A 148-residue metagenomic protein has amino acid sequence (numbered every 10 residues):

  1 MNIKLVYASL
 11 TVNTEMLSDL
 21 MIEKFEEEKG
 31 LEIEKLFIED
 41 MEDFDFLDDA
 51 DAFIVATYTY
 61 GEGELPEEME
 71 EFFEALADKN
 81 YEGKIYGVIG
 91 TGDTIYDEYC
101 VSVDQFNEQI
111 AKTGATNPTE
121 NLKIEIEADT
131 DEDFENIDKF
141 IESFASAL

Functional and structural regions predicted by a protein language model:
I3-L5, E34-K35: Contiguous segments within soluble domain cores/interaction surfaces
K4, V12-M16, K24, E28 (+1 more regions): FMN-binding flavodoxin-like domain, especially the glycine-rich phosphate-binding loop
L31-M41: A short beta-strand-loop structural module common to alpha/beta enzyme folds
D40-D43, G61: Short, catalytically relevant binding-site loops at active-site mouths
